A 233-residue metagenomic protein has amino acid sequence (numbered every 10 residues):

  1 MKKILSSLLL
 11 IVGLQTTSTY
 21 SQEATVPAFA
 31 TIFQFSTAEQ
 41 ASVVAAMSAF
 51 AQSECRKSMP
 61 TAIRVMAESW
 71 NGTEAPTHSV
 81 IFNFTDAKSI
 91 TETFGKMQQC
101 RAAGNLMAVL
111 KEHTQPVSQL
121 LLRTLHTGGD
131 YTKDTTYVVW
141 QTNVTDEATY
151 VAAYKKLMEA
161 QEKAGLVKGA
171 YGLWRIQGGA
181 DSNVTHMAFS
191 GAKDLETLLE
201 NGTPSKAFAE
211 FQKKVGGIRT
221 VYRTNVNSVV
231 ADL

Functional and structural regions predicted by a protein language model:
M1-I4: Positively charged n-region of N-terminal signal peptides that target proteins for export
S6-T16: Bacterial N-terminal signal peptides
Y20-L233: Short S/T/G/P-rich N-terminal loop/turn motif that feeds into the first structured element of a domain
